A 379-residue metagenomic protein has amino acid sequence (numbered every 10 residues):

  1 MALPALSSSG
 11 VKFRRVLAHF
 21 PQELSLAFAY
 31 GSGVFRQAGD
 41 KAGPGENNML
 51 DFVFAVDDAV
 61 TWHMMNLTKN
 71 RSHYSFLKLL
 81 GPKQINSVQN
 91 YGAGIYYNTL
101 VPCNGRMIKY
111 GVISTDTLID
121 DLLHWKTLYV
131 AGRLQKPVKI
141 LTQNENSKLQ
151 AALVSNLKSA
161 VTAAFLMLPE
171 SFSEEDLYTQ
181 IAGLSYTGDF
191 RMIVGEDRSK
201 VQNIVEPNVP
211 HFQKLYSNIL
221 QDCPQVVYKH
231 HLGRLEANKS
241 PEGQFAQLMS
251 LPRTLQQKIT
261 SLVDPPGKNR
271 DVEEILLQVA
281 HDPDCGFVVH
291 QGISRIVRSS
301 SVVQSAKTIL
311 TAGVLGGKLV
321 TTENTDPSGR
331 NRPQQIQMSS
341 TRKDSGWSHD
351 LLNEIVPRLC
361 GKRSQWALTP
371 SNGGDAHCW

Functional and structural regions predicted by a protein language model:
M1-Y30: Helical scaffold of the NTase/Pol beta-like nucleotidyltransferase catalytic core
S25-A27, H63-L67: Short N-terminal amphipathic alpha-helices
A27-A29, Y97, I181: Generic structural hydrophobic/aromatic packing signal, biased to beta-strands
G31, F35-W62: Catalytic metal-binding acidic patch
N66-L168, L177-Y178: Conserved catalytic core of two-metal-ion nucleotidyltransferases
V161-R295, V302: Conserved nucleotidyltransferase catalytic core and NTase-mimicking acidic/glycine-rich helix/loop elements in nucleic
A237-W379: Charge-dense, extended regions
